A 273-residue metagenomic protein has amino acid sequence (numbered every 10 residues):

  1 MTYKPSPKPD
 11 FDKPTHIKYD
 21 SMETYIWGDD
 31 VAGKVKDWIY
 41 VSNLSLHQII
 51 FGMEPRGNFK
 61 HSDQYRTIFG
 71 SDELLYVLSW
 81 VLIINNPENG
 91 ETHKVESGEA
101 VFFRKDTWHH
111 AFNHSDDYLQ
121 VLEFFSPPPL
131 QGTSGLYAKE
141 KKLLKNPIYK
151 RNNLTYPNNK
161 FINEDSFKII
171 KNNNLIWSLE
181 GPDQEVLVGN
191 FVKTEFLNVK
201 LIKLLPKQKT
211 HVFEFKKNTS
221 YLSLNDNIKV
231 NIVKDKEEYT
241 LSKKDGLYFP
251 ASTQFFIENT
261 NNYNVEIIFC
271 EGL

Functional and structural regions predicted by a protein language model:
M1-I50, L136-K200, K209-H211: A short, N-terminal "cap"/entry segment at the start of jelly-roll beta-barrel domains of the cupin/DSBH fold
K4-P7, H110-F167, F256-L273: Double-stranded beta-helix
L44-L46, M53-F59, V81, L205-K207 (+1 more regions): Short, charged/polar surface micro-motifs in flexible loops or helix N-caps
Q48-G52, L74, T92, A100-F102 (+6 more regions): Conserved hydrophobic/aromatic beta-strand scaffold that supports enzyme active sites
H61-Q64, I68-S97, F213-K243: A short beta-strand-loop-beta hairpin characteristic of the jelly-roll/cupin
L74, V81-I83, W108, Y118 (+3 more regions): Structural motif
V95-S115, F124-P127, L241-N261: Conserved metal-binding segment of the jelly-roll/cupin
E185-N259, Y263: Structured core of small recognition/catalytic domains
